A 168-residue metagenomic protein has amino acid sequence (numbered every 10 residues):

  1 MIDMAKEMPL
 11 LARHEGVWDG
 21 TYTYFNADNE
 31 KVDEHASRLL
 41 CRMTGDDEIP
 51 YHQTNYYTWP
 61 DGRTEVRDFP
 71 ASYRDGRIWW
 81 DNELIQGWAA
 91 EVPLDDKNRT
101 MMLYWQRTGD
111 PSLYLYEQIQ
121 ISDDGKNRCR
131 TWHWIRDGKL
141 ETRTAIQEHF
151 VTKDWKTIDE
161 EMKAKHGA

Functional and structural regions predicted by a protein language model:
M1-V66, R136-A168: Amphipathic/hydrophobic helical signal segments and adjacent flexible N-terminal regions that mediate secretion
I2, L10, H14-V17, M43 (+6 more regions): Alpha-helical protein-protein interaction elements
V32-Y116: Central antiparallel beta-sheet cores of small beta-barrel/beta-sandwich binding domains
I78-A168: Beta-sheet ligand-binding and adhesion/scaffold domains
